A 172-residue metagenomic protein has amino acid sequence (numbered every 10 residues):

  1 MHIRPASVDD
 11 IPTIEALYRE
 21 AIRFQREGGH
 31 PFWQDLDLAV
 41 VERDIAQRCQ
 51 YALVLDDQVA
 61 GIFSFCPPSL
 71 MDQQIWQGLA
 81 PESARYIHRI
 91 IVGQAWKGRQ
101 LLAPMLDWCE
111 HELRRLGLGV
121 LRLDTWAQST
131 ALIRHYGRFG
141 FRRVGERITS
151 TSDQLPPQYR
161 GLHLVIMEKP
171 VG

Functional and structural regions predicted by a protein language model:
H2-A16: A short beta-loop-alpha structural element at the N-terminal edge of CoA-dependent acyl/N-acetyltransferase catalytic
A6, I90-V92, T125: Hydrophobic adenine-recognition pocket in adenosine-nucleotide-binding enzymes
E15, R19-R43: Conserved GNAT-fold acetyl-CoA-binding loop/helix
C49-F65: Conserved beta-hairpin
S64-R89, G93-K97, S150-Q158: Conserved acyl-donor/pantetheine-binding loop and adjacent beta-alpha core of acyl/acetyltransferases and related
P81, G119, W126-S129, F139 (+1 more regions): C-terminal "cap" of GNAT-fold acetyltransferases
V92, G98-H111, R134, R138: Conserved acetyl-CoA-binding loop-helix of GNAT-fold acetyltransferases
